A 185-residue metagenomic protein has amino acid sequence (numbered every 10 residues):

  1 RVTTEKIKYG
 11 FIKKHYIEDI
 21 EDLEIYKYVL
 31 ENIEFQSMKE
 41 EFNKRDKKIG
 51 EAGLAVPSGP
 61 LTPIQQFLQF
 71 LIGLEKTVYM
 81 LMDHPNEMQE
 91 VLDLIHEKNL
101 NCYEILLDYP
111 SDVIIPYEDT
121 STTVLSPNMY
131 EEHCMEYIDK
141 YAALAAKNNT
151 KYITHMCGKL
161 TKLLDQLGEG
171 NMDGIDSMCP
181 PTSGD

Functional and structural regions predicted by a protein language model:
R1, K13-K14, K39, R45: Arginine residue identity/basic-tract feature
R1-T4, A55-P57: Short hydrophobic-aromatic micro-motifs
V2-Y26: Short, surface-exposed, low-complexity cationic segments
L23-D185: Active-site loop segments of alpha/beta catalytic cores
